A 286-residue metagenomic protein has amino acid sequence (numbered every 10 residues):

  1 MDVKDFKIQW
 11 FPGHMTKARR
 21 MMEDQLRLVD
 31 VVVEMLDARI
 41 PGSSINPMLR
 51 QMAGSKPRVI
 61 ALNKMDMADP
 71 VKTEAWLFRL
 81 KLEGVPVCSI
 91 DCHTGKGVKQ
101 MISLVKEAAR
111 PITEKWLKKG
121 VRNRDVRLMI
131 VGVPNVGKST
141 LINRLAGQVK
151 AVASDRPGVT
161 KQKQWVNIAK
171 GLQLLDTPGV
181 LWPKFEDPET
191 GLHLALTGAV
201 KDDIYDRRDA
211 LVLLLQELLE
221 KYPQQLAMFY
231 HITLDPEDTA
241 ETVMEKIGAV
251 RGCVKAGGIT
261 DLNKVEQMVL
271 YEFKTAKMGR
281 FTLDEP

Functional and structural regions predicted by a protein language model:
M1-V31, R39-I40, I45-M48, M52-R58 (+4 more regions): Helix-rich effector regions associated with P-loop NTPase G domains
P47-R50, E74-L77, I102-L104, N143-L145 (+1 more regions): Short, glycine/charged-enriched secondary-structure capping and boundary segments
V59, D66-V131, K150, G252-C253: Canonical P-loop GTPase G-domain recognition
C92, I142, L172-L175: Conserved active-site beta-strand-loop modules that form the wall/rim of enzyme catalytic pockets and either contain
Q100, L104, T140, L213 (+1 more regions): Alpha-helical scaffold segments in soluble metabolic enzymes
I112-W116, N143, V149-D155, Y222-L226: Short, structured loop/turn "capping" segments at alpha-beta junctions
R127-G147, T177: Glycine-rich phosphate-binding P-loop
